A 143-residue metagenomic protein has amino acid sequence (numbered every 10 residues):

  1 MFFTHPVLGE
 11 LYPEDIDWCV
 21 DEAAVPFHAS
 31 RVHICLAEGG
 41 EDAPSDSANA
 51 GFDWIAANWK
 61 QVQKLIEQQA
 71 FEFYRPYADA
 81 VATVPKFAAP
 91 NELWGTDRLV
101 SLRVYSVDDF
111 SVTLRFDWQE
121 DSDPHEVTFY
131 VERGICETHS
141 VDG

Functional and structural regions predicted by a protein language model:
M1-V25, A89-G143: Acidic, proline/glycine-rich low-complexity IDRs
M1-V84: Long, contiguous N-terminal structural blocks used for assembly/anchoring
